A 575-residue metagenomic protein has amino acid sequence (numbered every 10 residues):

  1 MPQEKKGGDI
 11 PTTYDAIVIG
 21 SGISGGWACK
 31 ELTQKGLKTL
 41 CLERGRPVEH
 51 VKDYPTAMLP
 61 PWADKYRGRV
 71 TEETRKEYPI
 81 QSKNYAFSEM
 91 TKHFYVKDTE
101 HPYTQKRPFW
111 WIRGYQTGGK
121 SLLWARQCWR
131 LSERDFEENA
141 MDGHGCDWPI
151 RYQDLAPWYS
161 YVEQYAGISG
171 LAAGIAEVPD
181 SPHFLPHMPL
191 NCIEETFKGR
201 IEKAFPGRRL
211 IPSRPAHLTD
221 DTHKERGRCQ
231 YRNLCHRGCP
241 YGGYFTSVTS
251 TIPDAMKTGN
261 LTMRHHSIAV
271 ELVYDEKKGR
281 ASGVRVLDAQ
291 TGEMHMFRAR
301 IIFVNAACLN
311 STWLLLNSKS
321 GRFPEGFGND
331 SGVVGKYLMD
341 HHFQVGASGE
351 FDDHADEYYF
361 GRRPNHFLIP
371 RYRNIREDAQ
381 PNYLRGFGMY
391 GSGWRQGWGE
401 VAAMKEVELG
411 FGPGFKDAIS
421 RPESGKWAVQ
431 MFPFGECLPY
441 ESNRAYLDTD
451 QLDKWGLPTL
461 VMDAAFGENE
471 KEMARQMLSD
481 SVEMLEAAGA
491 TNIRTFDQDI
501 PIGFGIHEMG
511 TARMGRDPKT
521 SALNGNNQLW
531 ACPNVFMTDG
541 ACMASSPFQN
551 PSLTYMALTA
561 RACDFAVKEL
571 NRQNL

Functional and structural regions predicted by a protein language model:
P2-N139, H144, P149-Q153, P157-S160 (+4 more regions): N-terminal glycine-rich phosphate/pyrophosphate-binding loop and immediately adjacent elements
Q34, K38, E43-K65, T258 (+6 more regions): Glycine-rich loop(s) and the adjacent beta-strand/alpha-helix scaffold that form part
H50-K52, S169-P182, T491-I500, R572-L575: Short, glycine/acidic-rich hinge or "gate" loops at secondary-structure transitions that mediate conformational
K65-W110, Y115-Q116, W124-R130, D135 (+2 more regions): Conserved redox-cofactor binding core of oxidoreductases
K92-K120, W124-A125, W148-Y152, S331-P458 (+4 more regions): FAD cofactor-binding and catalytic pocket of flavoenzymes
L190-I193, Y244, V248, M473-M477 (+2 more regions): Hydrophobic (often cysteine-bearing) scaffold residues that line and stabilize catalytic clefts of nucleotide/cofactor
I211-L218, G227-C235, H265, V270-Y274 (+4 more regions): A glycine-rich dinucleotide-binding beta-alpha-beta segment and adjacent secondary-structure elements that constitute
S545-C563: A conserved FAD-binding loop/helix module that cradles the flavin
